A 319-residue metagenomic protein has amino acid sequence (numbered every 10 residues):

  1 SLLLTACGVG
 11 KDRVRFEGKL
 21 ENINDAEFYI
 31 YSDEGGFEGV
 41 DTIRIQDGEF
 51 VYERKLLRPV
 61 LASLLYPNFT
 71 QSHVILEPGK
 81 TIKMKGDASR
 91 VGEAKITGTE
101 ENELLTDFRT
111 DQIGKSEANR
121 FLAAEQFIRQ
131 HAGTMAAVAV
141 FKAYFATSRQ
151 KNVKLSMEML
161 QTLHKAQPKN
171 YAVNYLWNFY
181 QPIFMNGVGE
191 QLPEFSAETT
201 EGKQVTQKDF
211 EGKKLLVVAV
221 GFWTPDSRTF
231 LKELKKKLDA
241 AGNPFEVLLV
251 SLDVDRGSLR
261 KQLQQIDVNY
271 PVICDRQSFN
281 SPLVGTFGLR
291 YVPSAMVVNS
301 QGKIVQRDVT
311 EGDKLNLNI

Functional and structural regions predicted by a protein language model:
S1-T5: Sec-dependent bacterial lipoprotein signal peptides
C7-G8, E117-V188: N-terminal targeting signals for export/organelle localization
C7-Q130: A non-transmembrane, solvent-exposed segment enriched in polar/low-complexity residues
F37-E38, Q191, R290-V292: Short, small/polar residue-rich loop motifs at catalytic or cofactor-binding pockets
N174-Q207, N318-I319: N-terminal "domain-start" segment that seeds a small globular fold
V205-L234, E246-V247: Short active-site neighborhood of thiol/selenol oxidoreductases, capturing the structured segment around
R228-I266, S278-G285: Structural microenvironment flanking redox-active thiols in thiol-disulfide oxidoreductases
I266-V268, D275-I319: Thiol/disulfide oxidoreductase modules built on the thioredoxin-like
